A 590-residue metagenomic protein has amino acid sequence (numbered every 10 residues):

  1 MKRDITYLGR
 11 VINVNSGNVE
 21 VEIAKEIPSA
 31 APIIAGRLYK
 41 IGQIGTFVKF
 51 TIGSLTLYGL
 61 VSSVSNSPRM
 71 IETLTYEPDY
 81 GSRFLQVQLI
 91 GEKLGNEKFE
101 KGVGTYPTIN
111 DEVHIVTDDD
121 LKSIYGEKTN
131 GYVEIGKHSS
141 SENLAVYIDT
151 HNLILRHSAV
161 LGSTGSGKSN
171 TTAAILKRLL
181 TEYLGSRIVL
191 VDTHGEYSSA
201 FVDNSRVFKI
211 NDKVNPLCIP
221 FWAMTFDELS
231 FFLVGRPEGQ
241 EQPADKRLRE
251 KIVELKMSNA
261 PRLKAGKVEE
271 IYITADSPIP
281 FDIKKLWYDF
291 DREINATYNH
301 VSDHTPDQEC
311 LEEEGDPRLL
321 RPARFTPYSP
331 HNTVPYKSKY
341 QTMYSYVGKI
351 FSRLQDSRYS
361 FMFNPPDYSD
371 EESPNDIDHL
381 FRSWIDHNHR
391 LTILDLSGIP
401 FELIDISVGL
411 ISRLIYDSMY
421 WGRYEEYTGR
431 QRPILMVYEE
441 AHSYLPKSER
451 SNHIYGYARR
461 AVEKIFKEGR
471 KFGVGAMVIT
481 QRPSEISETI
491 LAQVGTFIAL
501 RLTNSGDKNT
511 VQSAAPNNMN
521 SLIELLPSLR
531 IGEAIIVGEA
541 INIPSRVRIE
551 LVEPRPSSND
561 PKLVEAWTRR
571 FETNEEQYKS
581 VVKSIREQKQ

Functional and structural regions predicted by a protein language model:
M1-L161, I175, R430-R432, K447-R450: Basic- and hydrophobic-enriched, low-structure N-terminal and domain-boundary segments that flank ATP-binding catalytic
Y132-D212, E488, I536, T568 (+1 more regions): Glycine-rich phosphate-binding loop of nucleotide-binding enzymes
G185-I188, N388-L391, Q431-L435, F472-M477: Loop/turn-to-beta-strand initiation segments
G195-S199, W222-F226, F231-A461: P-loop NTPase motor domains
I210-A223, F497-G506: Conserved AAA+ ATPase "SRH/arginine-finger" region at the nucleotide-binding site
G235, A458-R459, E463-E550: Conserved ATP-driven motor cores of ASCE-family P-loop NTPases powering translocation/secretion/packaging/pilus
Q240-V268, E524-R555: Conserved AAA+ ATPase small/helical "lid" subdomain
L319, G532-Q590: Conserved P-loop NTPase motor module
